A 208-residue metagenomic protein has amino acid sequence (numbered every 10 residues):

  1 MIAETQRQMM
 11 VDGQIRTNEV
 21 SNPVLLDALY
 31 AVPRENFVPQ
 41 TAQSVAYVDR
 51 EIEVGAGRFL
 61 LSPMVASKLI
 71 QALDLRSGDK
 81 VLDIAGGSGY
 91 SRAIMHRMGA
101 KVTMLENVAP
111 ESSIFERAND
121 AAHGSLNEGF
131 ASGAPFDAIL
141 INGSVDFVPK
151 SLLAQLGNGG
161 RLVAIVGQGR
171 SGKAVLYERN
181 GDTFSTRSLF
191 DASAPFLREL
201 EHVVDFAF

Functional and structural regions predicted by a protein language model:
M1-L82, Y90-M98, L105-E106, P110-I114 (+3 more regions): Class I SAM-dependent transferase core
D74-S188: Conserved nucleotide-cofactor-binding alpha/beta core module
